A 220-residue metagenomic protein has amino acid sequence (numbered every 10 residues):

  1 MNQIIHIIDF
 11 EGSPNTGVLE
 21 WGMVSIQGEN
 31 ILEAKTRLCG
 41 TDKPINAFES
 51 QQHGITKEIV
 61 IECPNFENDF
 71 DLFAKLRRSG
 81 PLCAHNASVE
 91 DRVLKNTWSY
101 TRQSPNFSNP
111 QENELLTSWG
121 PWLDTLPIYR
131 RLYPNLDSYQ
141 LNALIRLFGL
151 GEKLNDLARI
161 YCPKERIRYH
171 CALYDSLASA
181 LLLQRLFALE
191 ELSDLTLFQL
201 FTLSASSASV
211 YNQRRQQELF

Functional and structural regions predicted by a protein language model:
M1, L173, L177-F220: Acidic two-metal-ion nuclease catalytic site recognized across multiple nuclease folds, prominently DnaQ/RNase D-T
M1-W119, R146-E152: Conserved non-catalytic scaffold segment of RNase H-like nuclease domains
F10-G12, T125, S176: Generic detector of well-ordered alpha-helical packing
P44, S50-H53, K57-V60, R130-L173: Active-site-proximal helix-loop-helix substrate-binding element of RNase H-like nuclease domains
L94-K95, Q111-E114, D156, C162-P163 (+1 more regions): HAD-like small-molecule phosphatases
T97-T101, R131, L147, L182-L189: Active-site catalytic microenvironments for nucleophilic, acid-base chemistry
E112-N135: Short, flexible loop segments at boundaries between secondary-structure elements
